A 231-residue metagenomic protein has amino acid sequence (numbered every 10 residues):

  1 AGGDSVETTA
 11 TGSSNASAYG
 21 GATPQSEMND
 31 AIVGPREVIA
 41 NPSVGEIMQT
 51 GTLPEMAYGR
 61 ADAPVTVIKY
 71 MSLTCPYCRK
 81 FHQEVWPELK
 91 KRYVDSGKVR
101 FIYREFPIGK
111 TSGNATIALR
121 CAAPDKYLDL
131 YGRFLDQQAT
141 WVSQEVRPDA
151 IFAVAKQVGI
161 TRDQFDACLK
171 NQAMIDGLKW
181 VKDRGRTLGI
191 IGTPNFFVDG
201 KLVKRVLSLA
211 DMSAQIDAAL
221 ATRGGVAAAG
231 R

Functional and structural regions predicted by a protein language model:
A1-D30, G34-P35, A153-R231: C-terminal cap of thioredoxin/glutaredoxin-like
A1-P107, A221-R231: Extracytoplasmic thiol/disulfide redox context detector
P42-S43, R147, T161, S208: General structural signal for secondary-structure boundaries
V44, P54, N114, Q137 (+1 more regions): Glycine-rich, flexible loop/turn motifs
G51-L53, D136, V198: Residue-level signal for pocket-adjacent positions within structured domains
E55, Y103-F106, A139, D166-L169 (+1 more regions): Conserved short-loop catalytic and cofactor-binding motifs
M71-K156, A227: Structural alpha/beta surface segment adjacent to cysteine/selenocysteine redox centers across thiol/disulfide enzymes
